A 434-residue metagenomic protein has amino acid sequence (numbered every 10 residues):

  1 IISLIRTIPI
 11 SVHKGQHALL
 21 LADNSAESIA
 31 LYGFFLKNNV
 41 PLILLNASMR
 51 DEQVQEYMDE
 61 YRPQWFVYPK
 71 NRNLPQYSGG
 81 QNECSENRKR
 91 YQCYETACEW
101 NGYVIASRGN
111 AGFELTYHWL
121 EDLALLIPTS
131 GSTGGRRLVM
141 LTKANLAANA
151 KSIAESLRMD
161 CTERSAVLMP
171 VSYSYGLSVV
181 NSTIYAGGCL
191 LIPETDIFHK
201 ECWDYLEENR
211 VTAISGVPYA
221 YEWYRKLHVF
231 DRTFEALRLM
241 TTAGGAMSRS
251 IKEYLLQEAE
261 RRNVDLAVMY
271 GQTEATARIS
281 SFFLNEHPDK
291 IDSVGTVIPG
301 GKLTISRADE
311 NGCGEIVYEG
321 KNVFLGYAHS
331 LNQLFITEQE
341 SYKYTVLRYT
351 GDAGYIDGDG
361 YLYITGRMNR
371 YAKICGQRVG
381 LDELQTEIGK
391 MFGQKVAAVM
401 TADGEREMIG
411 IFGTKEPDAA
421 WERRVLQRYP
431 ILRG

Functional and structural regions predicted by a protein language model:
I1-V12, S25, E52-Q55, L141-A144: Conserved AMP-binding/adenylate-forming core of the ANL superfamily
L4, A22-D23, I43-M58, G188-N209 (+1 more regions): ATP-dependent adenylate-forming carboxylate-activation enzymes
T7-M49, L168-M169, R378: Conserved AMP-binding/adenylate-forming
L115-T116, A124-K151: Conserved AMP-binding A3 loop
A147-R164, S174-A213: Conserved AMP-binding/adenylation subdomain of ANL enzymes
V211-G216, R225-P288, K302: Gly/Ser/Thr-rich phosphate-binding loop
E315-D382: Conserved ATP-binding/catalytic segment of the ANL
Y371, K390-E405, F412-K415: C-terminal boundary motif of the adenylate-forming
